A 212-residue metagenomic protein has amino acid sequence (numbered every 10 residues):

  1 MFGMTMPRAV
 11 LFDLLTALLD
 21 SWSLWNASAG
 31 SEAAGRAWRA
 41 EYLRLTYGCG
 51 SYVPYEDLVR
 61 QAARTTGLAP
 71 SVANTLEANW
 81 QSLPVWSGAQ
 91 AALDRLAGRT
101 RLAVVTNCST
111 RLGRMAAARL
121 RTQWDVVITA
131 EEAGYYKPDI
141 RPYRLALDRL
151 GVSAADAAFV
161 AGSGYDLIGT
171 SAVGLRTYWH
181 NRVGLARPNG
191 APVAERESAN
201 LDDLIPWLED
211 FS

Functional and structural regions predicted by a protein language model:
F2-A40, G67-L68: Active-site neighborhood of HAD-like aspartate-dependent phosphohydrolases
F2-R8, D94, A103-S212: Asp-based, Mg2+/Mn2+-dependent phosphohydrolase catalytic module
A17, L24, R44, S109-R111 (+1 more regions): Short, solvent-exposed loop/turn segments at secondary-structure junctions
L24-S28, A37, Q61-A62, T75 (+6 more regions): Alpha-helical elements of Rossmann-like donor-binding domains used by nucleotide-donor carbohydrate transfer enzymes
W25-E32, A62-G67, L93-G98, A116-L120 (+1 more regions): Alpha-helix C-terminal capping segments
S31-E32, R36-A40, R44-E77: A metal-dependent, Asp-based hydrolase signature
E56-R60, N74-V104, T110, R114 (+2 more regions): Short, acidic loop-to-helix structural element flanking the phosphoryl-transfer center in phosphate-processing enzymes
